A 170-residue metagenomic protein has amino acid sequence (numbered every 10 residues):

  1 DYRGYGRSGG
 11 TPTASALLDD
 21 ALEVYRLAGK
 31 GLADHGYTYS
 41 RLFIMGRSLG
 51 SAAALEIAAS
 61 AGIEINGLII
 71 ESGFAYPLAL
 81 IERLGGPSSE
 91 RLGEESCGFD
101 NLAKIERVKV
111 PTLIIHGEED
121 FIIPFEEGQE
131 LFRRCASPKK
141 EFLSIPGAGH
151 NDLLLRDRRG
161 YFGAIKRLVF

Functional and structural regions predicted by a protein language model:
D1-A28: Membrane-embedded segments
H35-R47: Alpha/beta-hydrolase fold nucleophile elbow
G46-G50, A54: Gly/Ala-rich beta-loop-alpha elbow adjacent to hydrolase catalytic centers
A53-V110: Hydrolase active-site cap/lid region
N101, V110, P124-R133: Short alpha-helix in the alpha/beta-hydrolase fold that links the catalytic acid
R107-K109, I114-H116, D120: Short beta-strand/loop motif that positions the catalytic acidic residue of the alpha/beta-hydrolase fold
E119-I123, H150-D152: Acidic catalytic loop of the alpha/beta-hydrolase fold
A148-R158: Catalytic histidine-centered segment of alpha/beta-hydrolase-like enzymes
